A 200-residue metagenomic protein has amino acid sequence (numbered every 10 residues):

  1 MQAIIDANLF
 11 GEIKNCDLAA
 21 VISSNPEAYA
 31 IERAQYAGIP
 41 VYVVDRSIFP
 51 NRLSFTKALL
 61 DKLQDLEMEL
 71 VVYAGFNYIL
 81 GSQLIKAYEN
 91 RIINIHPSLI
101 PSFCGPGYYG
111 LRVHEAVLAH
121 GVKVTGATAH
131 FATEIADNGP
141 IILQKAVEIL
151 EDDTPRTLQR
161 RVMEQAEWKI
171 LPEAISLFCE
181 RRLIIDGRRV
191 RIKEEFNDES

Functional and structural regions predicted by a protein language model:
M1-S200: One-carbon transfer enzymes
